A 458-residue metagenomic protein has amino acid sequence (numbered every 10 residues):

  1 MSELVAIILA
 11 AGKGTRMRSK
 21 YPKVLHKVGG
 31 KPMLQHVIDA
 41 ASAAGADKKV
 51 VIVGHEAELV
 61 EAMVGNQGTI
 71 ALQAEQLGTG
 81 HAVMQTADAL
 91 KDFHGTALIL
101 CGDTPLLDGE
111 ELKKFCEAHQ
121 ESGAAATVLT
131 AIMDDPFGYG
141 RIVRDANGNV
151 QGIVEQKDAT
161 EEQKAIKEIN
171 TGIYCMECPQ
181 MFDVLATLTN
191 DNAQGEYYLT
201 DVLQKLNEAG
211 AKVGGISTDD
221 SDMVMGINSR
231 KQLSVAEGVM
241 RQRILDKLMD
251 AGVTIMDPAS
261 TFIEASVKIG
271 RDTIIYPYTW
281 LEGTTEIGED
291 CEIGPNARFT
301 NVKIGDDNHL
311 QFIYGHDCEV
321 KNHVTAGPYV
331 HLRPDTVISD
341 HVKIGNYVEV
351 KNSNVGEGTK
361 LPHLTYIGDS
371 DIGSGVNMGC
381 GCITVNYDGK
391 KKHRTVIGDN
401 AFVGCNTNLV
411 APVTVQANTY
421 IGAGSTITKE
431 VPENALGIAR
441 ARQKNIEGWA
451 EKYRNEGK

Functional and structural regions predicted by a protein language model:
M1-S19: N-terminal nucleotide-binding beta1-loop-alpha1 segment
M1-V5, K31-C101, L106-E117, E121: Conserved N-terminal catalytic core of the sugar/cofactor nucleotidyltransferase
L4, K48, A87, G95 (+7 more regions): Catalytic cores of nucleotide-enabled group-transfer and carboxylate-activating enzymes in metabolic and assembly-line
A6-I8, V51, L98-I99, A126-L129 (+1 more regions): Structural beta-sheet core signal
Y21-K27, L188-D191: Short glycine-enriched, charge-decorated loop/helix-capping segments at active-site entrances that position
E58, N66, L107-A193, T200: Conserved core of the sugar-phosphate nucleotidyltransferase
K167-G270: Conserved alpha/beta core of the MobA/IspD/sugar-nucleotide pyrophosphorylase nucleotidyltransferase superfamily
T254-I438, Q443-K444: Structural signal for interior beta-strand "rungs" in well-ordered beta-sheet cores of soluble enzyme domains
